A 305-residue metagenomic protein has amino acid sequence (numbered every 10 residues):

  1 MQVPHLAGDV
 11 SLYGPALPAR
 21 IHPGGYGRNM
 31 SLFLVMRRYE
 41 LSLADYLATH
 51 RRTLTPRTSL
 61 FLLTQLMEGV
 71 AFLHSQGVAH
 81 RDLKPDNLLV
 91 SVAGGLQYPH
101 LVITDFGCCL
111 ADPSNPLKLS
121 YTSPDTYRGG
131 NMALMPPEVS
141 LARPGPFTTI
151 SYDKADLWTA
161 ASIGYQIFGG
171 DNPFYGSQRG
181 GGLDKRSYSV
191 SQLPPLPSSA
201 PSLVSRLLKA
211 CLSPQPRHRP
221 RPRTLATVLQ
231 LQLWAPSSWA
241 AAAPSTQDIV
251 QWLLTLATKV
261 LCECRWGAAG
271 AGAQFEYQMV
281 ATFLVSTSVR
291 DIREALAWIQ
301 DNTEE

Functional and structural regions predicted by a protein language model:
Q2-R51: Conserved structural core of kinase catalytic domains
G69-V78: Protein kinase catalytic-loop region centered on the HRD/HxD motif
D86-A133, G145: Activation segment/activation loop of eukaryotic-type protein kinase catalytic domains
V139-S199: Conserved C-lobe activation region of Hanks-type protein kinase-like domains
S199-L212: Conserved C-terminal C-lobe helix
S213-W239: Terminal C-lobe "cap" of eukaryotic-type protein kinase domains
S237-E305: Regulatory extensions appended to serine/threonine kinase catalytic cores
